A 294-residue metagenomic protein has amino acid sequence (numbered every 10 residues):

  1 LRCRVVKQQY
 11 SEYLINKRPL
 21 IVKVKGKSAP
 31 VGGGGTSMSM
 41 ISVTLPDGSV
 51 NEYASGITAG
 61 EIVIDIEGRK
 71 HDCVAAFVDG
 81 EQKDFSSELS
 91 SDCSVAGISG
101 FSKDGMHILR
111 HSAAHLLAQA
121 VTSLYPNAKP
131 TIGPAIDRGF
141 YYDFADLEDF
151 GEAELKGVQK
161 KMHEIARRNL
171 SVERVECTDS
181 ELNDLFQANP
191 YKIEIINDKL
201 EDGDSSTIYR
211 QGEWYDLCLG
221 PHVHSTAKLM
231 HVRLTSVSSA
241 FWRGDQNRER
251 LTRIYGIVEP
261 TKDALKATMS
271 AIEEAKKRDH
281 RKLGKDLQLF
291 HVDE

Functional and structural regions predicted by a protein language model:
Q8-Y13: Low-complexity, intrinsically disordered or signal/transmembrane-proximal segments
L14, V22-A114, A118-G139, K160-K161: Ubiquitin-like/PB1-type beta-grasp interaction modules and other compact soluble beta-rich domains
S87-I108, K129-G133, Y141-E294: Auxiliary tRNA-acceptor-end handling modules of aminoacyl-tRNA synthetases
